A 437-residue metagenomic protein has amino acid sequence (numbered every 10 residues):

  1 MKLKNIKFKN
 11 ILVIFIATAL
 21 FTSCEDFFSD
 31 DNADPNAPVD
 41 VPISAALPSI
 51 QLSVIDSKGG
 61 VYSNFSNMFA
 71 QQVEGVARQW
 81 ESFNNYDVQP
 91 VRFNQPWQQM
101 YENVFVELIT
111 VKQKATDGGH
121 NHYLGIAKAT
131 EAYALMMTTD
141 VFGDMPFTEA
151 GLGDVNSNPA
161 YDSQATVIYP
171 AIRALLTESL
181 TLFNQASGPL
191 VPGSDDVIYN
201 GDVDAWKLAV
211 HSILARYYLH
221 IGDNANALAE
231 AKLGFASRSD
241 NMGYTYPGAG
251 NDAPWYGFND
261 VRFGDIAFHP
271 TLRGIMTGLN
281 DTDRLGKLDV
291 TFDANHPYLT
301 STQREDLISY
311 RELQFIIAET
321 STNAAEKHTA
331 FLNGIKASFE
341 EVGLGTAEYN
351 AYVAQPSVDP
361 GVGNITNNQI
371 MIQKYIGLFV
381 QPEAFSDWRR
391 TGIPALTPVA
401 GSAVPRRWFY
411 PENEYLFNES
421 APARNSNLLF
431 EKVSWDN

Functional and structural regions predicted by a protein language model:
C24, V203, L285, T300 (+2 more regions): Long, intrinsically disordered, low-complexity segments
C24-E25, R173-A186, V203, K207-N259 (+3 more regions): Aromatic-residue-lined binding/catalytic grooves and analogous aromatic/hydrophobic interfacial grooves in multimeric
C24-V73, D87, A231, L396-N437: Membrane-proximal, proline-rich intrinsically disordered regions
A45, G222-I317, T322-Q373, G377-L378 (+2 more regions): Hydrophobic-face positions in mid-chain alpha helices that act as interaction patches
P48, G75, Q79-P146, L152-S187 (+2 more regions): Conserved, well-structured interaction surfaces
